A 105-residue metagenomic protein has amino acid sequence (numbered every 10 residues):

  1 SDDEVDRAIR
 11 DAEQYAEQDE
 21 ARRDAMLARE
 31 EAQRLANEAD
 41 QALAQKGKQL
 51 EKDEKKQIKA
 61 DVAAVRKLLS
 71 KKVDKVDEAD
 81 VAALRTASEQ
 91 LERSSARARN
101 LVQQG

Functional and structural regions predicted by a protein language model:
S1-G105: PAZ/PAZ-like end-binding module
